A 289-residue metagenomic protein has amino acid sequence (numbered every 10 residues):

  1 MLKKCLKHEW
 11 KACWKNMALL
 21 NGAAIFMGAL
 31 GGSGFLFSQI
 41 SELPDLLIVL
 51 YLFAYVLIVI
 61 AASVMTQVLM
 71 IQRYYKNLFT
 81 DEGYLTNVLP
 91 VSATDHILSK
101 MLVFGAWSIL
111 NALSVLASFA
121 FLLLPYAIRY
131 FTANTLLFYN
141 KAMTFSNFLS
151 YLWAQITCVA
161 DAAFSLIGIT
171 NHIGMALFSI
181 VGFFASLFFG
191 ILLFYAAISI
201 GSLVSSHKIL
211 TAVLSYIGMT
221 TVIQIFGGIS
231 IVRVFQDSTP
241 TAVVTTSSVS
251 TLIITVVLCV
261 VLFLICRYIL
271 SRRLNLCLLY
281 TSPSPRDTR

Functional and structural regions predicted by a protein language model:
M1-G83, A93-L279: Hydrophobic alpha-helical transmembrane segments of membrane proteins
Y280-R289: Single conserved hydrophobic/aromatic residue that forms the stacking wall/gate of nucleotide- or nucleobase-binding
